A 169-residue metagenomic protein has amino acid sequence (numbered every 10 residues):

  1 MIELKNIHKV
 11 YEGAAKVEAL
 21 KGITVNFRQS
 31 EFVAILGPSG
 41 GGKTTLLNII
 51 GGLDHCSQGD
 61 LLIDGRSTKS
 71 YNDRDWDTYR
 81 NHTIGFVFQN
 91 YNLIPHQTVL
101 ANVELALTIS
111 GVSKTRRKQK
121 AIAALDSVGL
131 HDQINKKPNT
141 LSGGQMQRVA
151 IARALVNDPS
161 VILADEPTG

Functional and structural regions predicted by a protein language model:
M1-G169: ABC family nucleotide-binding domain
